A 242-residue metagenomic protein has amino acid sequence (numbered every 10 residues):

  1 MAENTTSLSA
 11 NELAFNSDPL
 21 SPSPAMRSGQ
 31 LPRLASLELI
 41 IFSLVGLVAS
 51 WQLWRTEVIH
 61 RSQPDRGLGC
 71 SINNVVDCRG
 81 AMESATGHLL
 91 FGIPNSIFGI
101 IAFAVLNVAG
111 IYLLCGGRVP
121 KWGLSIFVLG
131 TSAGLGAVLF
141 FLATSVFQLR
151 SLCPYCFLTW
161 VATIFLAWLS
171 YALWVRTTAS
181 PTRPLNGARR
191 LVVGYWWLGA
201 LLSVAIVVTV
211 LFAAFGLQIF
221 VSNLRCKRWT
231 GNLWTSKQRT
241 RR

Functional and structural regions predicted by a protein language model:
E3, I101-N107, T159-T177: Hydrophobic cores of alpha-helical transmembrane segments in multi-pass inner/ER membrane proteins, independent
L8-P32, T177-Y195: Membrane-interfacial, low-structure loops and terminal tails that flank and connect transmembrane helices in multi-pass
L31-R61, V208-T209: N-terminal signal-anchor transmembrane alpha helix
Q52-G67, G136-T163, A214-K227: Interfacial helix-loop-helix junctions of multi-pass membrane proteins
V58-P94: Extracytosolic (periplasmic/ER-lumenal) interhelical loops and adjacent juxtamembrane/interface segments of multi-pass
A81-M82, T86-V105, L152-I164: Membrane-interface loop-to-helix entry segments
I93-C115, A133, A137: Hydrophobic alpha-helical transmembrane segments
A172-R228: Terminal transmembrane helical module of multi-pass membrane proteins
